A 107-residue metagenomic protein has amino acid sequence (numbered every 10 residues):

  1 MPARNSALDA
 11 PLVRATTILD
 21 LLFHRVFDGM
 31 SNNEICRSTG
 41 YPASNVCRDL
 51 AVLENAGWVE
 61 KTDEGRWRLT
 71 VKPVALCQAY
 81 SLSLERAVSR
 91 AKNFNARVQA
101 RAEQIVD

Functional and structural regions predicted by a protein language model:
P2-V74: N-terminal helix-turn-helix
R4-L8, Y80, A87: Alpha-helix initiation/capping motif
A75-A79: Short, charged/polar, Gly/Pro-enriched secondary-structure boundary elements
L82-D107: Amphipathic alpha-helical dimerization/coiled-coil segments that flank or bridge DNA-binding/regulatory modules
